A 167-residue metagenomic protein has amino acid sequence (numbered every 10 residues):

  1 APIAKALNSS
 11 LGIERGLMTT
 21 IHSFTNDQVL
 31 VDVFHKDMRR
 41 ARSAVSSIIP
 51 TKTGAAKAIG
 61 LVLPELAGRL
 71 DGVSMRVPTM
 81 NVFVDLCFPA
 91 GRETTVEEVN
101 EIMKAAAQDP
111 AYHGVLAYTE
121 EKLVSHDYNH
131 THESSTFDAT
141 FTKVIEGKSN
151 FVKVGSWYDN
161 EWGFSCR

Functional and structural regions predicted by a protein language model:
A1-P2, R69: Short glycine/serine/threonine-rich phosphate/pyrophosphate-binding segments that cradle anionic phosphate groups
P2-L11: Alpha-helical support elements that line or immediately flank enzyme active sites and cofactor-binding pockets
E14-R15, T20-V152: C-terminal substrate-binding/catalytic lobe of Rossmann-fold NAD(P)-dependent oxidoreductases
R76-M80, W157-G163: Glycine-rich phosphate/pyrophosphate-binding beta-alpha loops
L86, F164-R167: C-terminal catalytic subdomain
E93, W162-S165: Loop/helix-junction capping segments adjacent to catalytic residues or to phosphate/diphosphate-binding pockets
